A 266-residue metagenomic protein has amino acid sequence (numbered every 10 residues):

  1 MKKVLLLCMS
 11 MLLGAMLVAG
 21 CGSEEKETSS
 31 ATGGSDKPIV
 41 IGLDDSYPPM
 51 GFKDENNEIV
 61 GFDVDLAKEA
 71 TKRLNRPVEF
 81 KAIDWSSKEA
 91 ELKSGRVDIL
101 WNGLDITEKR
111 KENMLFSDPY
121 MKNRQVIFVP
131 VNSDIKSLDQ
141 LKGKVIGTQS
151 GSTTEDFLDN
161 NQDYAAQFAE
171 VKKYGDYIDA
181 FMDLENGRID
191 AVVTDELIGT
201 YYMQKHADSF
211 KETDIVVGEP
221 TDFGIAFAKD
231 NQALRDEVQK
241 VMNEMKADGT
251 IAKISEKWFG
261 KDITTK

Functional and structural regions predicted by a protein language model:
L17-T32: Bacterial lipoprotein signal-peptidase II cleavage site
G22, V64-R73, I135, Q140 (+3 more regions): Extended ligand-binding regions for polar small-molecule ligands
A31-G103, E237, D248: Extracytoplasmic small-molecule ligand-binding "clamshell" domains of the periplasmic binding protein/Venus flytrap
D45, K122-V129, T200-N243, F259-K266: Periplasmic-binding protein-like
K53, A67-N75, T154-Y174, M203-A207: Ligand-binding cleft/hinge of the Venus flytrap
K68, P77-Q140, K211, V216-V217: Acidic, polar ligand-binding/catalytic clefts
E79-A90, V171-D183: Short helix-initiation/N-cap motifs at beta->coil->alpha
L104-E112, D159-Q162, E185-N186, D190-E219: A ligand-binding cleft/hinge motif common to bilobed small-molecule-binding domains
